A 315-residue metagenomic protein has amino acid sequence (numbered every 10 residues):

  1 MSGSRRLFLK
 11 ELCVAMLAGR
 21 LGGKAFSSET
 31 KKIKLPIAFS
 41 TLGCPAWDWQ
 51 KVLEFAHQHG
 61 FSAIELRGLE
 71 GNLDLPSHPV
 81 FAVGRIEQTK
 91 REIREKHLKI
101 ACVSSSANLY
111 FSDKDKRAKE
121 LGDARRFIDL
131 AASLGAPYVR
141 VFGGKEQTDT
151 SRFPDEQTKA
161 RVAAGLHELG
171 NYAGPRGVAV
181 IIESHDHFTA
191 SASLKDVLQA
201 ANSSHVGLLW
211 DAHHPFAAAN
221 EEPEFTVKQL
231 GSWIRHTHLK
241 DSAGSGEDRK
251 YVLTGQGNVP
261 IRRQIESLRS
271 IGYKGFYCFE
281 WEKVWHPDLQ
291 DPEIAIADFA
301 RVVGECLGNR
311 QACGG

Functional and structural regions predicted by a protein language model:
M1, L7-S28: N-terminal export signals
E11-R20, K51, E87, E92-C102 (+2 more regions): Active-site acidic/histidine proton-transfer and metal-coordination neighborhood in alpha/beta enzyme cores
G23-W47, K51-F55, H59: C-terminal segment of N-terminal export signals and the immediately downstream linker at the start of the mature
K34, A63, V103, A164-N258 (+1 more regions): Acidic/histidine-rich catalytic cores of soluble enzymes
F39, A56, I64, I93 (+5 more regions): Conserved, mostly hydrophobic/aromatic
S40-C44, L69, S105-N108, G144-E146 (+4 more regions): Active-site beta-loop-alpha junctions enriched in small/polar residues
E65, C102-S104, R140, H238 (+1 more regions): Conserved beta-strand positions in the central sheet of alpha/beta enzyme cores
R67-Q88, G144-D149: Glycine-rich, proline-tolerant flexible connector loops at the mouths of alpha/beta enzymes
